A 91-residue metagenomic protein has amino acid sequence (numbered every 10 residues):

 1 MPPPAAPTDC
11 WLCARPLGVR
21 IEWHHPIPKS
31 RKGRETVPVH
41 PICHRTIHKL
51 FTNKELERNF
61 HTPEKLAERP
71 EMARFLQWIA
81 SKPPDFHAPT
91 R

Functional and structural regions predicted by a protein language model:
A6-P38: Histidine-centered nuclease catalytic patch
G33-P38, T46-F86: Polybasic, low-complexity binding patches
H87-R91: Long, charge-rich low-complexity segments
